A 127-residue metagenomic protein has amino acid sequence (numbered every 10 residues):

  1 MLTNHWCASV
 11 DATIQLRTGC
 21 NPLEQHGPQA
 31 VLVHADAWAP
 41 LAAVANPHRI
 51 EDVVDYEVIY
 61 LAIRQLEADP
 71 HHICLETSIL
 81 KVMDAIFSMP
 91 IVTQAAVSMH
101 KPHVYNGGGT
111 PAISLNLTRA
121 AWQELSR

Functional and structural regions predicted by a protein language model:
M1-R127: N-terminal, polar/charged subdomain of small-to-medium soluble alpha/beta proteins
